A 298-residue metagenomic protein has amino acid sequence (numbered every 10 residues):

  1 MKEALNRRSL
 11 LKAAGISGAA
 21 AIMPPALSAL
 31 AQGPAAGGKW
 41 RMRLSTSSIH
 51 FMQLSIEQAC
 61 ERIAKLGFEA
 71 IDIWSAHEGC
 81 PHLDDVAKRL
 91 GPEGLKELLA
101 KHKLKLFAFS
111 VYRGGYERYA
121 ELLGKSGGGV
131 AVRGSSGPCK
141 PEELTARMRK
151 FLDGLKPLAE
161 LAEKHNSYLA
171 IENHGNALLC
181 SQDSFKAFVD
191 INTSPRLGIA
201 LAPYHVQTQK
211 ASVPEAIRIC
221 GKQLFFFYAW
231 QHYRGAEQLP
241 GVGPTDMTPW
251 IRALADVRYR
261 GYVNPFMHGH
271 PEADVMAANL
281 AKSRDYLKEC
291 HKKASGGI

Functional and structural regions predicted by a protein language model:
M1-G18: N-terminal secretory signal peptides and thylakoid transit peptides that target proteins across membranes
P25-L54, Q58-R62: C-terminal segment of N-terminal export signals and the immediately downstream linker at the start of the mature
T46, I63, I71, L99 (+6 more regions): Conserved, mostly hydrophobic/aromatic
Q53-I63, G114-L123, A211-A216: Short, acidic/polar
E69-L158, E163-Y168, H205, G235 (+3 more regions): Structural motif corresponding to the early beta-alpha repeats
A70, E160-R252: Acidic/histidine-rich catalytic cores of soluble enzymes
V86-E93, L144-L155, D183, S212-A216 (+2 more regions): Charged helix-capping and loop-helix junction motifs
M276-K292: C-terminal helical cap(s) of enzyme catalytic domains, especially alpha/beta-barrels
